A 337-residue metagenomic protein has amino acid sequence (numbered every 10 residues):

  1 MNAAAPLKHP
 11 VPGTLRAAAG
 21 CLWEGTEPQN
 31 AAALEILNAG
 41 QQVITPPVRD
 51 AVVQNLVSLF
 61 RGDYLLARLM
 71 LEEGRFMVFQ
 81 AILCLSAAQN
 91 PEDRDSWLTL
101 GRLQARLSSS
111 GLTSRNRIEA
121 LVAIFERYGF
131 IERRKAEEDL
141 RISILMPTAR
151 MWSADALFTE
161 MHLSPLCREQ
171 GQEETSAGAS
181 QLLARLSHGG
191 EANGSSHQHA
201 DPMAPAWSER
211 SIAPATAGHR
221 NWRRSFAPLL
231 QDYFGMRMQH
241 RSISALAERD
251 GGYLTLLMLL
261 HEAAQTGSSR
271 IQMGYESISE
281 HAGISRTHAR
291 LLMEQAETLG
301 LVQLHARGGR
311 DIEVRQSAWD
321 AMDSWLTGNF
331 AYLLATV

Functional and structural regions predicted by a protein language model:
M1-S114, R127, E137, L145 (+2 more regions): Intrinsic disorder/low-complexity detector
L112-R127, G283-E297: Short amphipathic alpha-helical interaction segments
E126-A136, E297-R307: A short, conserved structural fragment
E138, L292, G309: Residue-level "edge-of-site" marker
I142: Conserved catalytic core of two-component sensor histidine kinases, primarily the HATPase_c ATP-binding
E276-G283, M293-E294, G300-L304: Active-site/pore-lining binding-face segments in mid-to-C-terminal subdomains
I312-E313: Long, charge-rich, low-complexity alpha-helical segments
